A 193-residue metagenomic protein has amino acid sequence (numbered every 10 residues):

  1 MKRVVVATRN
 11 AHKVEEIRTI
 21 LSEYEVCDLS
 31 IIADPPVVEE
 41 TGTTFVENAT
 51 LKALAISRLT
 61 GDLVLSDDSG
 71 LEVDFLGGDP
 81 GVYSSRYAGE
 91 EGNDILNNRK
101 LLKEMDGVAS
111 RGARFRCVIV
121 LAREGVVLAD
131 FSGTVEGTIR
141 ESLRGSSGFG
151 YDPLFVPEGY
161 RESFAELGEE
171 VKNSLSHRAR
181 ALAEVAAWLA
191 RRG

Functional and structural regions predicted by a protein language model:
K2-V5, H12-G193: Anionic-ligand binding patches
